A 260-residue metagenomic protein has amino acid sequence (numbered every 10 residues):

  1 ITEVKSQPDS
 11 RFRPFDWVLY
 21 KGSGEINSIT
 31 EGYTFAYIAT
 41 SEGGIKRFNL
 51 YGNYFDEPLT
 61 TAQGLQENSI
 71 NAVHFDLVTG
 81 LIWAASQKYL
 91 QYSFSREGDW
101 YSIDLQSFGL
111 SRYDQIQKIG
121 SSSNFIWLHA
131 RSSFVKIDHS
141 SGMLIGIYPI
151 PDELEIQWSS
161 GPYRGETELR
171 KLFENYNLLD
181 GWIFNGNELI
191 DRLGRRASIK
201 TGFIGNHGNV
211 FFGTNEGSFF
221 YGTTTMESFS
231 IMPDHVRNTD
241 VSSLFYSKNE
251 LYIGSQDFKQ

Functional and structural regions predicted by a protein language model:
E3-Q260: Carboxylate-rich, polar loop motifs that coordinate divalent cations or form catalytic acidic clusters
